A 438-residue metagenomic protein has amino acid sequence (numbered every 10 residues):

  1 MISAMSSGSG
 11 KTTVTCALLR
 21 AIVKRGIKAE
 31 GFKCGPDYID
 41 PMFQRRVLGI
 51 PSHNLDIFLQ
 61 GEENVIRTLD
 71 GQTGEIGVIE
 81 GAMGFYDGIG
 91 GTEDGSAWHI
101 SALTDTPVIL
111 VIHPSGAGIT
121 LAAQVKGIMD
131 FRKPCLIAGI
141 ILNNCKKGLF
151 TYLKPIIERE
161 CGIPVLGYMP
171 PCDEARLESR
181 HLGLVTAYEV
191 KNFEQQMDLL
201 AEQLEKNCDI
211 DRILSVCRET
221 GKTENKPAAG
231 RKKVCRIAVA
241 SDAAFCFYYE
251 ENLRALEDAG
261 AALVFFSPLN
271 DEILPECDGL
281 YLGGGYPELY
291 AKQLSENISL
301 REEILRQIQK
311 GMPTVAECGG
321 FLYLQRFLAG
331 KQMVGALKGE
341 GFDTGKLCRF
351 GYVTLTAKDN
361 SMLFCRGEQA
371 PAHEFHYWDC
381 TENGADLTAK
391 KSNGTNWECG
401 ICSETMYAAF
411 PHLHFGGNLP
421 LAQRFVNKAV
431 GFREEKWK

Functional and structural regions predicted by a protein language model:
M1-T13, L19-T104, I112-G139, G148-T151: ATP-dependent carboxylate-amine ligase catalytic core
I27-E30, V234-R236, A262, M333: Residues that mark the start of a beta-strand
K33, V165-D173, A262-L269: Beta-strand->loop->alpha-helix junctions that form or flank phosphate-binding loops in nucleotide-handling enzymes
S101, K206-I210, K232, F245-E257 (+3 more regions): C-terminal and late-domain segments of enzyme folds
T106, I163, Q309-P313: A short helix->loop->beta-strand "cap" motif at the edges of active sites that frequently abuts
G118-A229: Internal gly/pro-rich beta-alpha loop/helix module that stabilizes soluble enzyme cofactors or their anionic handles
K233-I298, E302-Q309: Phosphate-binding active sites in nucleotide-utilizing proteins
L263, P287-S361: Cysteine-nucleophile active-site neighborhood
